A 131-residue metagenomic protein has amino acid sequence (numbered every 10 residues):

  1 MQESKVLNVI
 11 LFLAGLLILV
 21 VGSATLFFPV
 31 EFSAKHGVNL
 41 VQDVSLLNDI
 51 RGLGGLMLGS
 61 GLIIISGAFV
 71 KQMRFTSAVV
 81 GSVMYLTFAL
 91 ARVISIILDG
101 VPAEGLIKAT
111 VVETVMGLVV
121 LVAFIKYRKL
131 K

Functional and structural regions predicted by a protein language model:
M1-I18: Cytosolic juxtamembrane helix and N-cap/initiation of the first transmembrane helix
L17-V44: Hydrophobic transmembrane helix segments
V20, M84-V93: Aromatic-anchored segments of alpha-helical transmembrane domains
S45-S66, V83-T87: Core segments of alpha-helical transmembrane spans in multipass integral membrane proteins
L62-T76: Juxtamembrane helix-break-helix junctions at the cytosolic face of small multi-pass alpha-helical membrane proteins
V93-D99: Juxtamembrane "helix-exit" motif on the non-cytosolic side of transmembrane helices
V101-V112: Non-cytosolic membrane-interface motifs at loop->transmembrane helix junctions
V115-K131: Membrane-water interface at the C-terminal end of transmembrane alpha helices
